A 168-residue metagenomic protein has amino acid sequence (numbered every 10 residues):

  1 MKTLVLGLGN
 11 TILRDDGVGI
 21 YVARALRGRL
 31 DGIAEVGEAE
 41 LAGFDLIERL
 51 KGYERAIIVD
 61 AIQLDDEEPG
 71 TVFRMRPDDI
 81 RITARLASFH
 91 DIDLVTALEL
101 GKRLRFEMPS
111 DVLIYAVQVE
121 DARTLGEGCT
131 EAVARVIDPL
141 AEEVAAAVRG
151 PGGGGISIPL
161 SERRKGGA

Functional and structural regions predicted by a protein language model:
M1-G9, I33-E35, E54-R55, S110-L113 (+1 more regions): Solvent-exposed, well-ordered amphipathic alpha-helical segments that flank/support binding or catalytic loops
T3-V5, T11-D78: Nucleotide and nucleotide-moiety/phosphate-recognizing core
G7-I12, I82-L86, G126-E127: A short glycine/serine-rich beta->alpha loop
G17, Y21, L41, F89-T96 (+2 more regions): Conserved active-site and cofactor/substrate-binding residues in soluble primary-metabolism enzymes
I62-S110: Helix-loop-strand module that forms the ligand-binding subsite of alpha/beta enzymes
A84, A97-L160, A168: Phosphate-binding/catalytic loops
R163: Cationic, low-complexity basic patches in intrinsically disordered or flexible, solvent-exposed regions
